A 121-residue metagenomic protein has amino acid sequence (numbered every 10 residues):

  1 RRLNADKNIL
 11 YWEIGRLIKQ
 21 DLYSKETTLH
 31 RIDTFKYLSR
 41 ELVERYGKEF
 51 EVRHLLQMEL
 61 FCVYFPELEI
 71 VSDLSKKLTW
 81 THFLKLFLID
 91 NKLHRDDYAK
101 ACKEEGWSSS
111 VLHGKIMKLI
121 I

Functional and structural regions predicted by a protein language model:
R1-I121: Basic, low-complexity intrinsically disordered segments
